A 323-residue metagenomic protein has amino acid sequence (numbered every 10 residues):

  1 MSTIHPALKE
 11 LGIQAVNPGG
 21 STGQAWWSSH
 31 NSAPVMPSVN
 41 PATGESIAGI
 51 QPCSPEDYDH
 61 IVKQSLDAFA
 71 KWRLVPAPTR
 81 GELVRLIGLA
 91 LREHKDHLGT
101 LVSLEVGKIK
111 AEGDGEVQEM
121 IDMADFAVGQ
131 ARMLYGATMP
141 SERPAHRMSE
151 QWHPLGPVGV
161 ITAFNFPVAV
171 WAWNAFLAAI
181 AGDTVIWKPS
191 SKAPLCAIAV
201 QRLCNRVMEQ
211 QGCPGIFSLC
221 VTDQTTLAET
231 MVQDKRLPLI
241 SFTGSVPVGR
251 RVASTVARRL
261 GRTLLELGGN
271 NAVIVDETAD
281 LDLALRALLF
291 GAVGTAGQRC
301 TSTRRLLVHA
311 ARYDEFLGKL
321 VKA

Functional and structural regions predicted by a protein language model:
M1-I50, E82, L86, G136-T162: Terminal low-complexity tails and localization/encapsulation signals of metabolic enzymes
M1-Q14, T225-S254, T301-A323: Aldehyde/semialdehyde dehydrogenase
G44, R80, V102, G182 (+5 more regions): Residue-level signal for inorganic ion chemistry
I47-L134, A145: Glycine-rich loop-to-alpha-helix module at the N-terminal edge of alpha/beta enzyme cores
A137-V207, P238, L260: Conserved small-residue-rich beta-alpha loop and adjacent elements that most often cradle the phosphate/pyrophosphate
G156-P157, G212-F217: Short acidic capping loops at alpha-helix termini that bridge into adjacent secondary structure
L203-R206, P247-A323: ALDH superfamily catalytic-core signature
L219-Q224: Active-site donor-binding acidic/aromatic loop of nucleotide-activated sugar and phosphosugar transferases involved
